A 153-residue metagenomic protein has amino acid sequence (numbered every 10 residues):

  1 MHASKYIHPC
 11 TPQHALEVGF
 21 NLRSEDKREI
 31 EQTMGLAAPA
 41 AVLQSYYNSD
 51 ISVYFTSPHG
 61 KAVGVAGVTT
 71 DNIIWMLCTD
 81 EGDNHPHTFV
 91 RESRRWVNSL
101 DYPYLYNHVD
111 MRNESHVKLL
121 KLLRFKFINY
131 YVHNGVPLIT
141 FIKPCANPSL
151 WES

Functional and structural regions predicted by a protein language model:
M1-L22: A short beta-loop-alpha structural element at the N-terminal edge of CoA-dependent acyl/N-acetyltransferase catalytic
S24-V42: Conserved GNAT-fold acetyl-CoA-binding loop/helix
V42-F55, K61: A short helix-loop-beta-strand connector motif used in the catalytic cores of GNAT acetyltransferases and, in some
Y54, P58-W75: Conserved beta-strand in the GNAT
W75-R91: A short, internal acetyl-CoA/4′-phosphopantetheine-binding micro-motif in the GNAT/acyltransferase core
R91-L105, L123: Conserved acyl-CoA
L105-K121, Y131-G135: Conserved beta-strand-loop-alpha-helix junction that forms the acyl-donor binding cleft
H133-S153: C-terminal "cap" of GNAT-fold acetyltransferases
